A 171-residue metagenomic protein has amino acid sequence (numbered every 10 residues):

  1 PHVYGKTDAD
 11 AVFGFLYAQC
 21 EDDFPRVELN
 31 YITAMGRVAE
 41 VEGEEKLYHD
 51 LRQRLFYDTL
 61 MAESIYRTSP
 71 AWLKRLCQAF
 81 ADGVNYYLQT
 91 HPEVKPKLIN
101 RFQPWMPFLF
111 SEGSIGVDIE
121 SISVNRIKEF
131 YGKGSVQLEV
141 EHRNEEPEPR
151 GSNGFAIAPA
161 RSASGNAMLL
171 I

Functional and structural regions predicted by a protein language model:
H2-M168: Substrate-recognition/specificity elements adjacent to catalytic centers across diverse enzyme folds
I171: Extended polysaccharide-engagement surfaces of secreted carbohydrate-active enzymes
